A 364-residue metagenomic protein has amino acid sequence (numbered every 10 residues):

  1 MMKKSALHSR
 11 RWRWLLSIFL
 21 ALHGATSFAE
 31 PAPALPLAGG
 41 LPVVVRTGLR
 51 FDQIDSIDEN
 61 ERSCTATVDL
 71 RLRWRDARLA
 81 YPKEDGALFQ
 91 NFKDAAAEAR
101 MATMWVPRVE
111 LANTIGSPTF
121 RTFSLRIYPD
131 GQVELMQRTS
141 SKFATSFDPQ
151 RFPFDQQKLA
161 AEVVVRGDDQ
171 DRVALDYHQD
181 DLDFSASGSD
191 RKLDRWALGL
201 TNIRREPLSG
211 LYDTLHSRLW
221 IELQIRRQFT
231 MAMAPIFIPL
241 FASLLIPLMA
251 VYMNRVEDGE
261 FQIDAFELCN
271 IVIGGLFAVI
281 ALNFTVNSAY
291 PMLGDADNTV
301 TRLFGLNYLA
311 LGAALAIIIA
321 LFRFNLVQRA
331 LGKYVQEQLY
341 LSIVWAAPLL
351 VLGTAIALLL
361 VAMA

Functional and structural regions predicted by a protein language model:
M1-R10: N-terminal secretory signal peptides that target proteins for export/translocation
W12-W14: Tryptophan (W) side chains
E30-E222: Soluble non-transmembrane domains of integral membrane proteins
L208-L211, T230, A357: Flexible extramembrane loops and terminal tails that flank transmembrane helices in small membrane-associated subunits
L219-A347: Channel- or pocket-lining gating/hinge segments that regulate access to a cavity or pore
A357-A364: Juxtamembrane boundary at the C-terminal end of a transmembrane helix
